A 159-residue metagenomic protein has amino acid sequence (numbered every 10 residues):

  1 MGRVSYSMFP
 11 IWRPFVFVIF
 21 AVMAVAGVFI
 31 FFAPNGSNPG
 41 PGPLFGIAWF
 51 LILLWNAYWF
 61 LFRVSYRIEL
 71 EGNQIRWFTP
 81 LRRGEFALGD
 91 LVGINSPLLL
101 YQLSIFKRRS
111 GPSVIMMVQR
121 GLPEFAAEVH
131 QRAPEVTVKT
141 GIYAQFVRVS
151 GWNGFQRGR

Functional and structural regions predicted by a protein language model:
M1-P39, S110, G151-R159: N-terminal membrane-targeting/pre-transmembrane regions
V4-Y6, F86, I115-M116: Generic detection of short hydrophobic beta-strand segments and adjacent strand-loop junctions
A21-M23, P43-W59: Canonical hydrophobic alpha-helical transmembrane segment
L53-F86: Conserved beta-hairpin
I75, G84-L99: Phosphoinositide-dependent membrane-docking surfaces
P80, L98-L99, R109-S110: Short strand-connecting beta-turns/loops that link adjacent beta-strands
L103-R159: A membrane-cytosol interface segment of integral membrane proteins
